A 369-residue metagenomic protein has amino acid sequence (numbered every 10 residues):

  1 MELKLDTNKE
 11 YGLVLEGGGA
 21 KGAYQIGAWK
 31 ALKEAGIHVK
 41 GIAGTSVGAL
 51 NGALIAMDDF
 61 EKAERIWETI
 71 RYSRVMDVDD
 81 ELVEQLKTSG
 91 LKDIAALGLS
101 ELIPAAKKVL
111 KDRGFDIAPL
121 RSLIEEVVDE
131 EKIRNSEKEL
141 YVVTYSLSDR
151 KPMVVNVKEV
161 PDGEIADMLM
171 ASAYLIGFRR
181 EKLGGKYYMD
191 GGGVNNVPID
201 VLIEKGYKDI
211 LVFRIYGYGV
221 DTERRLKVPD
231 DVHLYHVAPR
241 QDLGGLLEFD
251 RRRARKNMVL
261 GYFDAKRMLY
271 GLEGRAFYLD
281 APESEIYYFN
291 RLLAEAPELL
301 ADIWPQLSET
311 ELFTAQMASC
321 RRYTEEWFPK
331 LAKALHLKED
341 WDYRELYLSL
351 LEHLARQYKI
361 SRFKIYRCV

Functional and structural regions predicted by a protein language model:
M1-T45, A53-V369: Patatin-like phospholipase
